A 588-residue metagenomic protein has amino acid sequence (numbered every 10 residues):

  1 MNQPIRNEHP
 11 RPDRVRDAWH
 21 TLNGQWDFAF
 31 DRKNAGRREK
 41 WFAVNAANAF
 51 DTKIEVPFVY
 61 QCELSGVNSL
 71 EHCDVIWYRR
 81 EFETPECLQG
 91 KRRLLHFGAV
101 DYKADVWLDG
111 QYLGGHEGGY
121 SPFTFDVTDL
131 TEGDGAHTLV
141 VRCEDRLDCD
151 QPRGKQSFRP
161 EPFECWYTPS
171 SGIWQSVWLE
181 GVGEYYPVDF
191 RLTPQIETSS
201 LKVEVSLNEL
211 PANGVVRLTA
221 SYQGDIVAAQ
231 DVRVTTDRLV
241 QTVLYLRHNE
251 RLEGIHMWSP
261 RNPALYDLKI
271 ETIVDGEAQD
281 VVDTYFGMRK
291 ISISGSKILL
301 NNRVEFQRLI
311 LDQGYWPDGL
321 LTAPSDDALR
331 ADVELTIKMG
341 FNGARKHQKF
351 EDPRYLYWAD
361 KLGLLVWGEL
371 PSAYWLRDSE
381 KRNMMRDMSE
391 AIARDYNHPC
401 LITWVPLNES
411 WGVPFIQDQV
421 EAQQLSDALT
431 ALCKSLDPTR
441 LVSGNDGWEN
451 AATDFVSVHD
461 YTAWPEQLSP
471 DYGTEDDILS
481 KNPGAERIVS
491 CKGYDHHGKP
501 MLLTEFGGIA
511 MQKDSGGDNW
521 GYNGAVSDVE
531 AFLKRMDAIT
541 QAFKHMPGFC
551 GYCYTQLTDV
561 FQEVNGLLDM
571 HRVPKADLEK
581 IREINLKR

Functional and structural regions predicted by a protein language model:
M1-K346, F350-P353, W358, L362 (+7 more regions): Secreted/periplasmic carbohydrate-active enzymes, especially glycoside hydrolases
A331-E334, G343-R572, K580-E583: Substrate-binding/catalytic cleft of secreted carbohydrate-active enzymes, primarily glycoside hydrolases
